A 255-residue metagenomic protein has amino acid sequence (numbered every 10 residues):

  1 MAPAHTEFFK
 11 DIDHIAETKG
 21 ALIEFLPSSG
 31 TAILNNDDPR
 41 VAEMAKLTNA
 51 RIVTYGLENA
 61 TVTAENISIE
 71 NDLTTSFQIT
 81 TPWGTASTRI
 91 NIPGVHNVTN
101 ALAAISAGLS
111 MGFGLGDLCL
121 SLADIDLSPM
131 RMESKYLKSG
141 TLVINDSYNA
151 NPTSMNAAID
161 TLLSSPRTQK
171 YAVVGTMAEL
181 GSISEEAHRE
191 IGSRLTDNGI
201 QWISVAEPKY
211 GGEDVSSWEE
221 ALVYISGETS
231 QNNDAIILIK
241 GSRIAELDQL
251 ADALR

Functional and structural regions predicted by a protein language model:
M1-E7, H14, A42-T85, S128-P129: Extended acidic/charged loop-beta regions that coordinate divalent cations and stabilize anionic phosphate/carboxylate
M1-L47, E179: Flexible active-site lid/hinge loop adjacent to a nucleotide/diphosphate and Mg2+-phosphate binding pocket
F8, P27-S28, K46-R51, P82-W83 (+2 more regions): ATP-dependent carboxylate-amine ligase
A16-G20, D38, T61, E185-R189 (+1 more regions): Structural motif corresponding to alpha-helix initiation and N-cap regions
A16-I23, R51-G56, A251-R255: A short, gly/pro- and small-residue-rich
I33, A64, N100-A104: PAPS/PAP-binding and catalytic site of the sulfotransferase fold
N36, N59-T61, Y136: Glycine/charge-rich, flexible interdomain linkers and switch-proximal surface loops that mediate coupling
T88-I92: Beta-strand/loop nucleic-acid-binding surfaces
